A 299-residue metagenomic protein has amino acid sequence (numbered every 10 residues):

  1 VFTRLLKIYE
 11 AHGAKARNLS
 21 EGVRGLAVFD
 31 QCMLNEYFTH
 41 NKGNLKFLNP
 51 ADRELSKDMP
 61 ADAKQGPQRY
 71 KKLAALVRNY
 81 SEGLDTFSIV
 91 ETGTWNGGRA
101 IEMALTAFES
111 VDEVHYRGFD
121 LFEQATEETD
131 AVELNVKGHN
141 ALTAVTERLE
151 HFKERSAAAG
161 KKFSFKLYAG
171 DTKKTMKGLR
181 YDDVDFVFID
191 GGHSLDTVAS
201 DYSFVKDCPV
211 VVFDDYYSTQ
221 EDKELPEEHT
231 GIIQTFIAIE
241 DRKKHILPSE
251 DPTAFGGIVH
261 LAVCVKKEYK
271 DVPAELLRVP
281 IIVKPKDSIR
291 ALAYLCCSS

Functional and structural regions predicted by a protein language model:
V1-F188, G192-S299: A short alpha-helical cap/connector motif
